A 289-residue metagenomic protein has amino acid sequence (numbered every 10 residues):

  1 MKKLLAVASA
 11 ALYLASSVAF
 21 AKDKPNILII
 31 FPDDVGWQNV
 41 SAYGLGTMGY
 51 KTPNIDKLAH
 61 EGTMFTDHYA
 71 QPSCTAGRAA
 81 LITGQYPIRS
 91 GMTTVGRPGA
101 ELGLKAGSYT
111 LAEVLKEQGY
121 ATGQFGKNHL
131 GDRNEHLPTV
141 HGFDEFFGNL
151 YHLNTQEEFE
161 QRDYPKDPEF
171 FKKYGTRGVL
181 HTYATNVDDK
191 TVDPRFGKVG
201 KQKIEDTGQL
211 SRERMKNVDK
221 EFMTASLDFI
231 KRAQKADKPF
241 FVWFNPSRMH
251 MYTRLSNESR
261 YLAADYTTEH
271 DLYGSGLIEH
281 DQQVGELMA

Functional and structural regions predicted by a protein language model:
K2-S9, L14, F20-A289: Formylglycine-dependent sulfatase
